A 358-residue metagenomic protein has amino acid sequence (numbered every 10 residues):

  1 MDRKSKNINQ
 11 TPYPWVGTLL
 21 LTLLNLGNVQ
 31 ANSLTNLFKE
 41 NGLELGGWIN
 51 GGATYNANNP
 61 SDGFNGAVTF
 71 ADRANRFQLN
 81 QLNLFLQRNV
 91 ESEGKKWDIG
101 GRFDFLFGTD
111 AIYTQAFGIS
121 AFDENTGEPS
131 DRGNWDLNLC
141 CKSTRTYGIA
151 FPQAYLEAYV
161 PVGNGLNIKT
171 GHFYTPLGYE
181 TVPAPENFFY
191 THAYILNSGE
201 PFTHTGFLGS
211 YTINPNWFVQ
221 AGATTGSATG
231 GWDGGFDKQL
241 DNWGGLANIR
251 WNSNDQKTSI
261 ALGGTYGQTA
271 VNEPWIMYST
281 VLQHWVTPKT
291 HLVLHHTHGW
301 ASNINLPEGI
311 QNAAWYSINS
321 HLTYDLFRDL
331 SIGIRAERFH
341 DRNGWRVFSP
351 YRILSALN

Functional and structural regions predicted by a protein language model:
W15, T22-I49, T54-A71, L166 (+1 more regions): Outer-membrane beta-barrel biogenesis signature
A31-L45, V90-G100, P161-L166, N216 (+3 more regions): Short loop/turn motifs that connect adjacent beta-strands in outer-membrane beta-barrel proteins
L45-G51, W97-F103, L166-I168, V219-A221 (+3 more regions): Transmembrane beta-strands of outer-membrane beta-barrel proteins
G47, L82-R88, Q153-A158, T170 (+6 more regions): Residues on the lipid-exposed face of transmembrane beta-strands in outer-membrane beta-barrel proteins
G51-N59, Q81-N83, F105-A111, H172-P176 (+5 more regions): Transmembrane beta-strands of outer-membrane beta-barrel pores
A57-A74, I112-W251, S259-Y266, S349 (+1 more regions): Surface-exposed coil loops of outer-membrane beta-barrel proteins
V68-A71, T114, C140, N254-N358: Outer-membrane beta-barrel pore domains
F70-D110: Glycine- and aromatic-enriched membrane insertion/assembly motifs of diderm outer-membrane and organelle channel
